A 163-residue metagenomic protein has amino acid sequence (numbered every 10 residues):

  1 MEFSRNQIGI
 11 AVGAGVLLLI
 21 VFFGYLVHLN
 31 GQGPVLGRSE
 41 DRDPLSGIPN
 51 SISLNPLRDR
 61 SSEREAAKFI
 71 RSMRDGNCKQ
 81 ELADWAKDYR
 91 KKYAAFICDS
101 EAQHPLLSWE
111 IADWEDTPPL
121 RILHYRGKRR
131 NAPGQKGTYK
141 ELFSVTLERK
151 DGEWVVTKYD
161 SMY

Functional and structural regions predicted by a protein language model:
M1-G9, L45, C98-D99: A signal for specific C-terminal beta-sheet/loop modules enriched in small/flexible residues with GP/PG/PP motifs
F3-G13, L19-Q32, T117-Y163: Exposed beta-sheet edge and beta->alpha loop/turn motif
A11, G24-D75: Short, low-complexity N-terminal intrinsically disordered segments enriched in polar/charged residues
V21-F23, N30-G33, S39-E40, R58 (+5 more regions): Generic low-complexity, intrinsically disordered sequence content enriched in small uncharged/hydrophobic residues
L57-R58, E63-R71, D75-R126, G134: Short solvent-exposed beta->alpha transition segments
